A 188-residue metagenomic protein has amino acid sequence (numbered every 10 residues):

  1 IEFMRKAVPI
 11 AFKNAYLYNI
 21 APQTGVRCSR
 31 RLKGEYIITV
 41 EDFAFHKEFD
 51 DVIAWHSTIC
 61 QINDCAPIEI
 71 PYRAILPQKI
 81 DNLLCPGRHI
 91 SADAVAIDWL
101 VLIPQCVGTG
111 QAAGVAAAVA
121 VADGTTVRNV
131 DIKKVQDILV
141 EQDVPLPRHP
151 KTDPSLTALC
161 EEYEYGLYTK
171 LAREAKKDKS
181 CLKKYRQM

Functional and structural regions predicted by a protein language model:
I1-Y185: Flavin (FAD/FMN)-binding glycine-rich loop and adjacent Rossmann-like elements that form
